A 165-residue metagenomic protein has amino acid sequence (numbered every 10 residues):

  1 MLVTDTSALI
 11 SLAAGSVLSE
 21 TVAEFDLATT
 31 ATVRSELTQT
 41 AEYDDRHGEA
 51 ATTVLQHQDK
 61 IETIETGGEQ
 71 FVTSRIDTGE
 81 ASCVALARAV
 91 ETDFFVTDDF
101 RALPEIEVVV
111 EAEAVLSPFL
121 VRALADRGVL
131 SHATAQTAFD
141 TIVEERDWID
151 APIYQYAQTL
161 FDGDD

Functional and structural regions predicted by a protein language model:
M1-T92, A102-E105, A151-D165: Active-site-proximal, substrate-binding regions of enzyme catalytic domains and RNA-binding/basic surfaces
V96-T97: Short beta-strand scaffold positions
L103-D165: Acidic, PIN/NYN-like endoribonuclease modules and their adjacent C-terminal/linker elements
